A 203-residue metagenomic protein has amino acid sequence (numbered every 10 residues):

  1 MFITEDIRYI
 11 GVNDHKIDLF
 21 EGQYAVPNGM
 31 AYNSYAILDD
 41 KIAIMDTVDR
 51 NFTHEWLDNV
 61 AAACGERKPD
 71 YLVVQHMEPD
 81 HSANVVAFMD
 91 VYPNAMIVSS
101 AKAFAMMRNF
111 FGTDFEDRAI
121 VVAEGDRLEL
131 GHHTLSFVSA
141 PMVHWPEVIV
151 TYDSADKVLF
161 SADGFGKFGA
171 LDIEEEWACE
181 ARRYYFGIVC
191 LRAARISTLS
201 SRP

Functional and structural regions predicted by a protein language model:
F2-C64, V150-D153, K157-S161: Conserved beta-strand hairpin/beta-sheet module of binuclear metal-dependent hydrolase folds, prominently
F2-E5, S99-V148, T198-L199: Metallo-beta-lactamase
D40, N51-V98: Active-site metal-binding motif and surrounding structural segment of the metallo-beta-lactamase
D40-K41, K68-P69, P93-N94, E116-D117 (+2 more regions): Short coil/turn connectors at secondary-structure junctions
A43-D46, D70-V74, S136-F137: Short catalytic-loop micro-motif centered on adjacent basic/acidic residues
M77-S82, F104-M106, H144-W145, G166-G169: Active-site environment of divalent metal-dependent phosphoester hydrolases
A87, N109-G112, A170-E174: Short acidic, glycine/serine/threonine-rich loops at helix termini
T134-P203: Metallo-beta-lactamase
